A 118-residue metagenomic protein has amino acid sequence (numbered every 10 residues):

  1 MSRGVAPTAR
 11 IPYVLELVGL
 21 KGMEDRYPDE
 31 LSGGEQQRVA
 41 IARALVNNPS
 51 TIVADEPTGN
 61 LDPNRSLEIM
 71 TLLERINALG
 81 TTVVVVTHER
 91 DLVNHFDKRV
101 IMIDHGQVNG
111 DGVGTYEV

Functional and structural regions predicted by a protein language model:
A6-M23: Conserved ABC ATPase "signature" region
Y27-L31, E35: Conserved ABC ATPase signature
I41: Hydrophobic anchor residue at the start of the ABC signature
V46-S50: A short, proline-enriched helix->beta-strand linker immediately N-terminal to the Walker B motif in ABC-type P-loop
I52-D55: Catalytic Walker B motif of ABC-type/P-loop ATPase nucleotide-binding domains
P63-R65: Helix N-cap at the start of a conserved alpha-helix in ABC-type nucleotide-binding domains
L67-L79: Helical segment within the ABC ATPase nucleotide-binding domain
T81-V86: Conserved H-loop
